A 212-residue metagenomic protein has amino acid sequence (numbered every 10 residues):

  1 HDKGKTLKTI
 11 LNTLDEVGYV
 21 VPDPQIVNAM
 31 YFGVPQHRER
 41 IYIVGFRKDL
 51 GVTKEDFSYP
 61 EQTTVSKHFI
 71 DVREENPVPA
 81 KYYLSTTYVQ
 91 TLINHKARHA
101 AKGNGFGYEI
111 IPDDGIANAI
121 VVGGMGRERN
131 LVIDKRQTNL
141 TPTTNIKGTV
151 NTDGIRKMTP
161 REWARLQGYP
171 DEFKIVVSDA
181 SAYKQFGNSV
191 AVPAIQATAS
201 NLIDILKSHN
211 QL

Functional and structural regions predicted by a protein language model:
H1-G126: Class I S-adenosyl-L-methionine
T87-L212: C-terminal target-recognition/interaction regions appended to catalytic cores
